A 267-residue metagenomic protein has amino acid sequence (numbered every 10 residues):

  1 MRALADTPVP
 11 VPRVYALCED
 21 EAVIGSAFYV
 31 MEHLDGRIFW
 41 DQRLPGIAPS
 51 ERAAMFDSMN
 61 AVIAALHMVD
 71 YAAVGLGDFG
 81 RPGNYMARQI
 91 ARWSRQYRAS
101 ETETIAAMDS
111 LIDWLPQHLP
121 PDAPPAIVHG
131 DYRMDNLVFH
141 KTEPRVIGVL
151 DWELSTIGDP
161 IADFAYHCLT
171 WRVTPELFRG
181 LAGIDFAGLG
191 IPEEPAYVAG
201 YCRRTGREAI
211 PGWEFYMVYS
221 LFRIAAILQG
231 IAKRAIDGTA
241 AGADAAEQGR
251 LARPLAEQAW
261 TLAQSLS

Functional and structural regions predicted by a protein language model:
M1-I127, H140-E143: ATP-binding pocket architecture of kinase catalytic cores
Y29-E32, A61-A64, M68, A91 (+8 more regions): Generic alpha-helical structural context detector
P49-F56, G183-L189, A246-G249: A short acidic, glycine-rich active-site loop that binds or catalyzes chemistry on phosphate/adenosine moieties
G80-R81, E208-S220: All-alpha amphipathic helical-bundle segments outside canonical DNA-binding/catalytic cores that form hydrophobic
I127-H129, M134: Catalytic-loop of the protein kinase fold
V138-Y166, P175-E176: Catalytic activation segment of kinase domains across protein kinase-like and atypical kinase folds
A162-T205, Y219-D237: Active-site activation/catalytic loop segments of kinase-like enzymes and analogous catalytic loops in related
A226, G230-S267: Regulatory N- and C-terminal appendages and interdomain linkers associated with kinase/kinase-like NTP transferase
